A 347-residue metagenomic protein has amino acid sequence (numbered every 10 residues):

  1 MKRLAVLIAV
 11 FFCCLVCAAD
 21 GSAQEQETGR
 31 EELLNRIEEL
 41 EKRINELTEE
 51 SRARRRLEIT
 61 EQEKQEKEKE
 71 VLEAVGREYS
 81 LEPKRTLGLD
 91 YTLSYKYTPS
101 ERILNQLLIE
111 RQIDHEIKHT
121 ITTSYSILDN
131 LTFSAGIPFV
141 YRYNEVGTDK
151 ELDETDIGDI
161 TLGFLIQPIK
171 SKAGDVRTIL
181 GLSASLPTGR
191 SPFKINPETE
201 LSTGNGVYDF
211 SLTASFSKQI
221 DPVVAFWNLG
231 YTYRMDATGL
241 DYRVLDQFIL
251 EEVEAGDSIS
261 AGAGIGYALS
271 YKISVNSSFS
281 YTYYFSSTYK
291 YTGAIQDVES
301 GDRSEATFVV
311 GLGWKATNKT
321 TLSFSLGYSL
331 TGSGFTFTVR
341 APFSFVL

Functional and structural regions predicted by a protein language model:
Q24-S100: Outer-membrane beta-barrel biogenesis signature
R77-L87, N130, I169-T178, P222-V223 (+3 more regions): Short loop/turn motifs that connect adjacent beta-strands in outer-membrane beta-barrel proteins
P83, T92-T120, K150, P197-L201: Surface-exposed strand-loop-strand hairpins of Gram-negative outer-membrane beta-barrel proteins
P83-Y97, T199-Y291: Detector for outer-membrane/organellar transmembrane beta-barrel domains, recognizing the amphipathic beta-strand
L89-L93, I121-Y125, A135, L162-I166 (+8 more regions): Residues on the lipid-exposed face of transmembrane beta-strands in outer-membrane beta-barrel proteins
L93-P99, I109, I137-Y143, P168 (+6 more regions): Transmembrane beta-strands of outer-membrane beta-barrel pores
P99-L108, F248-L347: Outer membrane beta-barrel transmembrane domains
I113-H119, D153-I160, V176, G204-F210 (+3 more regions): Residues that define the transmembrane beta-barrel architecture of outer-membrane proteins
